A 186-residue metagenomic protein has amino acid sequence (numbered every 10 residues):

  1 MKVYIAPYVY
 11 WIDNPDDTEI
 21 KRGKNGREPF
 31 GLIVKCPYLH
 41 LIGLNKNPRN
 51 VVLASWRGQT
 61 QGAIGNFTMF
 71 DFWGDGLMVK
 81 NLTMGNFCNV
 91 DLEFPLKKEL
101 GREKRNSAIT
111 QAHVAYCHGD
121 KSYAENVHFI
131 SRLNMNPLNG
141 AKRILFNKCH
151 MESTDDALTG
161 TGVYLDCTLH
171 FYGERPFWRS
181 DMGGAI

Functional and structural regions predicted by a protein language model:
M1-I186: Sequence-level preference for short, compositionally simple segments enriched in small aliphatic or small polar residues
